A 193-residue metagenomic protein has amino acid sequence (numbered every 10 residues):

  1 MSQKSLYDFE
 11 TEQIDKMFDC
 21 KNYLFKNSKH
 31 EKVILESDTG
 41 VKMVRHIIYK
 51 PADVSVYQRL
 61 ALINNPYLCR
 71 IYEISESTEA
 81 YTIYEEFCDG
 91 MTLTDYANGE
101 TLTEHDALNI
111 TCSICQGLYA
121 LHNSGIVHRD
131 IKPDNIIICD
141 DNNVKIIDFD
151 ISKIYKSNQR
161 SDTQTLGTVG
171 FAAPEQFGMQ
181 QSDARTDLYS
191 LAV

Functional and structural regions predicted by a protein language model:
D19-Q58: ATP-binding glycine-rich loop module of kinase domains
N64-E73: Conserved HxN/HPN-centered segment at the entrance to the catalytic loop of eukaryotic protein kinase-like domains
T78-T92: Conserved short submotifs of the Hanks-type protein kinase catalytic core that shape the nucleotide-binding pocket
T92-L102: AlphaC helix of the protein kinase catalytic domain
I110-T111: Activation segment signature within eukaryotic-like protein kinase domains
H122-I138: Catalytic-loop of the protein kinase fold
D162-E175: Conserved activation segment of eukaryotic-like protein kinases, specifically the C-terminal portion of the activation
